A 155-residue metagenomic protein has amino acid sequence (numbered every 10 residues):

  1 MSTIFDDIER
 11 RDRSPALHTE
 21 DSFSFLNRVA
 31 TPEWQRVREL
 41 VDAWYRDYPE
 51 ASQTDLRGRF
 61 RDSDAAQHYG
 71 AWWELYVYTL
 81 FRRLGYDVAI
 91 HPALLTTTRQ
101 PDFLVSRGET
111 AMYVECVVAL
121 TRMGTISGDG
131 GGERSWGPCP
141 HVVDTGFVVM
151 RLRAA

Functional and structural regions predicted by a protein language model:
M1-L56: Charged, low-complexity intrinsically disordered tails and linkers
T54-A89: Acidic-basic catalytic patches of nuclease active cores, encompassing PD-(D/E)XK and other metal-cofactor nuclease
E74, D102, E115: Acidic active-site catalytic centers that drive phospho-/nucleotidyl reactions and related ester hydrolyses
R82-S106: A short acidic/basic microdomain associated with nuclease active sites
R83, A119-A155: Metal-dependent nuclease catalytic core centered on acidic motifs
V105-E115: Active-site beta-strand-loop-beta-strand hairpin of nuclease catalytic cores that positions key catalytic residues
